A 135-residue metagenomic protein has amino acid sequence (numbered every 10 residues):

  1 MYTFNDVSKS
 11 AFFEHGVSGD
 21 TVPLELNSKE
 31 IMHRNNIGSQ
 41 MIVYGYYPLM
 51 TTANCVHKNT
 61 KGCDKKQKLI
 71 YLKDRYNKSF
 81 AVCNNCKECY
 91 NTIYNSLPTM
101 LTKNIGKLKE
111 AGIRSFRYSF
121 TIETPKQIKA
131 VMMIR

Functional and structural regions predicted by a protein language model:
M1-R135: Active-site pocket-lining/capping segments in soluble small-molecule metabolic enzymes
